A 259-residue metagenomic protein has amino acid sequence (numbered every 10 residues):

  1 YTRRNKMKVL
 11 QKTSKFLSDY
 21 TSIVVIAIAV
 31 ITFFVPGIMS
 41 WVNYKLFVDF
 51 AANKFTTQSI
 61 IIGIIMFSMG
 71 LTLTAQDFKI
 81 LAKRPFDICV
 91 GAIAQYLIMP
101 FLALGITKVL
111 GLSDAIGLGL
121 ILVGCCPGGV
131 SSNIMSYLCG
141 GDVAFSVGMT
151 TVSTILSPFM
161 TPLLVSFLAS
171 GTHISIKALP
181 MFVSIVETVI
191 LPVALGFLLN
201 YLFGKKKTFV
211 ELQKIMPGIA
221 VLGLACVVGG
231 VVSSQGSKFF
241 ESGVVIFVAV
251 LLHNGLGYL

Functional and structural regions predicted by a protein language model:
R3-L259: Alpha-helical transmembrane segments of multi-pass small-molecule/ion transporters
